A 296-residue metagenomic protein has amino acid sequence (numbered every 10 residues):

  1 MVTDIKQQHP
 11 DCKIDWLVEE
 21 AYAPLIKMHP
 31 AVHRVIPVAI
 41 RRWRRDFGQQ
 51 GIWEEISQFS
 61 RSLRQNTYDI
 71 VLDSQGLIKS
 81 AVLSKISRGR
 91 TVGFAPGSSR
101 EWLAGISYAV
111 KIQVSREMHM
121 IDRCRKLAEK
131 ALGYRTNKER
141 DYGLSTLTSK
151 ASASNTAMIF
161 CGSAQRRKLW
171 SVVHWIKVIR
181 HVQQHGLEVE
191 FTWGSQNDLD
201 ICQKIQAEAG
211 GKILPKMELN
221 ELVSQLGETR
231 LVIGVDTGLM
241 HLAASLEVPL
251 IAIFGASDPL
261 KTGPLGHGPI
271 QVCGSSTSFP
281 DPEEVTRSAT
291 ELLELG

Functional and structural regions predicted by a protein language model:
M1-G296: Catalytic machinery of carbohydrate-active enzymes, primarily nucleotide-sugar-dependent glycosyltransferases
